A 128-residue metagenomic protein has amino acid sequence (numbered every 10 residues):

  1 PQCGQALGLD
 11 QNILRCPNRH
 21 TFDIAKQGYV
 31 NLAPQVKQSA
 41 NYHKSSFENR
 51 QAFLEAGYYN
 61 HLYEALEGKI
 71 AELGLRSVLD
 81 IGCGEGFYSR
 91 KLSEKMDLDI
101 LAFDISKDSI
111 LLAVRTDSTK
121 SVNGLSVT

Functional and structural regions predicted by a protein language model:
P1-A40: N-terminal auxiliary segments of SAM/dcSAM-dependent transferases
K44-H61: Class I SAM-dependent methyltransferase Rossmann-like catalytic core, especially the SAM/SAH-binding loop
G57-G74: Conserved alpha-helix/loop element of class I SAM-dependent methyltransferases that forms part of the SAM/SAH-binding
G74-G84: Conserved class I S-adenosyl-L-methionine
E85-D97: Conserved SAM-binding loop of SAM-dependent methyltransferases across substrates and taxa, primarily the Class I
D99-D104: Conserved SAM-binding motif I beta-strand of class I
S106-D108: Conserved SAM/SAH-binding beta-strand->alpha-helix loop
S118-T128: Conserved SAM-binding strand-loop segment of SAM-dependent methyltransferases
